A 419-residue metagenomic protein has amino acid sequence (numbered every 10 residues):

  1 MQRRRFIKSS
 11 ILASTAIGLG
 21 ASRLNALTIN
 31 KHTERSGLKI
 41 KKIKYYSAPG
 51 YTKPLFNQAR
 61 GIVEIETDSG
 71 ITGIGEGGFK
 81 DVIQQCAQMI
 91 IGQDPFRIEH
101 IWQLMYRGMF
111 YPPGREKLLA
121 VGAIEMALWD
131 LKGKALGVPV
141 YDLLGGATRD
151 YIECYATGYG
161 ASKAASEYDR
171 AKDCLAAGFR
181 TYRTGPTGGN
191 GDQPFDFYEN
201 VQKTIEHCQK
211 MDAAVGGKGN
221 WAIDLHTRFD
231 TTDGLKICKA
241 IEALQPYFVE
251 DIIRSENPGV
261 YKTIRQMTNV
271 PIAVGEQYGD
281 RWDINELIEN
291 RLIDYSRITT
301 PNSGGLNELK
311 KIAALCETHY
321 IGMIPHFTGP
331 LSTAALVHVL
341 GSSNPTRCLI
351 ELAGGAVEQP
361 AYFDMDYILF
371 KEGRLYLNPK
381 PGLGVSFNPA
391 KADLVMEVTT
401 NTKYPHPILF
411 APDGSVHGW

Functional and structural regions predicted by a protein language model:
R5-L27: N-terminal export signals
A21-P54, I65: C-terminal segment of N-terminal export signals and the immediately downstream linker at the start of the mature
I43, P49, E66-L136, H417: Metal- or metallocofactor-binding catalytic centers and their adjacent structured scaffolds across diverse enzyme
Q85-C86, Q93, R97-H100, Q245-F248 (+1 more regions): Shared catalytic-loop signature of beta/alpha-barrel
E125-A161: Glycine-rich, aromatic-flanked loop segments that form ligand/cofactor-binding clefts across common enzyme folds
Y151, Y159-I264: Metal-dependent enolase-superfamily TIM-barrel catalytic cores that perform enediolate-based chemistry
L383-W419: Extended hydrophobic packing segments that form well-structured cores
